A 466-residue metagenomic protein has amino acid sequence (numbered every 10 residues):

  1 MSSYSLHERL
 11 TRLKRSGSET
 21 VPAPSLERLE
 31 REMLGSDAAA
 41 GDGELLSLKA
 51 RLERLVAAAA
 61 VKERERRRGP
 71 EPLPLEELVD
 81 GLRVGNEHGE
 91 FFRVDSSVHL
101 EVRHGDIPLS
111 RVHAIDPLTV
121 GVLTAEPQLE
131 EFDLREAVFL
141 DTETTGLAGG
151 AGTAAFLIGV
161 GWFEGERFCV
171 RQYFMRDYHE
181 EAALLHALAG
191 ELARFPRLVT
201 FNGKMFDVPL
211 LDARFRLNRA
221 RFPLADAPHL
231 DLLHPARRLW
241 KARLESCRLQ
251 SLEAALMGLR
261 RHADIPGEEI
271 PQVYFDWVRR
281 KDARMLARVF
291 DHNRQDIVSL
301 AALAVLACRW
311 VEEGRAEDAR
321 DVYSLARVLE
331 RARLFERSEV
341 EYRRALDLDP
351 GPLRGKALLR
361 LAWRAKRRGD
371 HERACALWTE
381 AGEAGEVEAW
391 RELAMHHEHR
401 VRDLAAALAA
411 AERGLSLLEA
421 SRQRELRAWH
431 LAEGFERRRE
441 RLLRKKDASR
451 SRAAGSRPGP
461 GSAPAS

Functional and structural regions predicted by a protein language model:
M1-L134: N-terminal accessory regions of nucleic-acid-interacting proteins
F168-L256: Conserved DEDDh/DEDDy metal-dependent 3′-5′ exonuclease domain
R238, L244-E317, V322-Y323: Acidic, Mg2+-coordinating catalytic module of metal-dependent nucleases/exonucleases that use a two-metal-ion mechanism
L325, R360-L361, L393, A407 (+2 more regions): Structural register within alpha-helical repeat arrays
L329, A365, H397-E398, L443: Residue at a conserved register position within TPR or TPR-like alpha-solenoid repeats
D349, L353, G385-E386: Short helix-capping/linker turns of helical repeat alpha-solenoids
